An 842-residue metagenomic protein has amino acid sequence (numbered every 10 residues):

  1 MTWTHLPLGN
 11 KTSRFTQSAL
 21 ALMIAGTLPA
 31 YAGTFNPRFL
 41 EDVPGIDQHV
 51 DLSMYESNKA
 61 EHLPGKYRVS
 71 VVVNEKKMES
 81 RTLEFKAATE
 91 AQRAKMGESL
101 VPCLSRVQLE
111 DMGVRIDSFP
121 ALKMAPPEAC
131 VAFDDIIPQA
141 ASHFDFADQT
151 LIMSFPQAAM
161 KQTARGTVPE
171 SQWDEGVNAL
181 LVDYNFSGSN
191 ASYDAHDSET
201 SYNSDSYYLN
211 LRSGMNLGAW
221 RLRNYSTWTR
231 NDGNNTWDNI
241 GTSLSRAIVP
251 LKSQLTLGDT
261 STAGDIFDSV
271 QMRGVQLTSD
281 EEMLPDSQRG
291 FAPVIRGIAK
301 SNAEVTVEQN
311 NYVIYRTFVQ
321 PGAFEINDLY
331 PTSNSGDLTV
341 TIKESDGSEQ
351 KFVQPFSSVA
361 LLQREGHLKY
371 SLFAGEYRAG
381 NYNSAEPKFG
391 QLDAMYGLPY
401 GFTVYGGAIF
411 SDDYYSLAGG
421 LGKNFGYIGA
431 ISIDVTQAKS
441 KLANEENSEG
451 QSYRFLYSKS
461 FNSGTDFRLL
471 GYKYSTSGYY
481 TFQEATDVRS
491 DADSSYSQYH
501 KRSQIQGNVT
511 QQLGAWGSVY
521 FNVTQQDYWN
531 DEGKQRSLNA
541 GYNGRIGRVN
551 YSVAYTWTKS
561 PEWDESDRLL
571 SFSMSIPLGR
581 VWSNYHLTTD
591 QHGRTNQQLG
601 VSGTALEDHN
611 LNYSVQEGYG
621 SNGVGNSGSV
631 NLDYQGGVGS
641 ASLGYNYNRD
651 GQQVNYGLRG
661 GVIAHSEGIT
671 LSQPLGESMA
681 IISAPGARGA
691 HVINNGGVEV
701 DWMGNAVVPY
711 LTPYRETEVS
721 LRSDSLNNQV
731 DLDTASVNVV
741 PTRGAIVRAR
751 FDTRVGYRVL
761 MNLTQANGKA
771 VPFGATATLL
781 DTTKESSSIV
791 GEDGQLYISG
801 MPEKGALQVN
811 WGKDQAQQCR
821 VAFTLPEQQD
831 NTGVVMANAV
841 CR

Functional and structural regions predicted by a protein language model:
T2-S13, A19-R289, Q591-I663: Post-signal-peptide, soluble extracytosolic/periplasmic N-terminal scaffold domains of envelope/secretory systems
L63-A88, G686-G696, N767-T782: Short, ordered, surface-exposed loop/turn motifs in non-cytosolic proteins
V71, G297, A680-A684, Y757-Q765: A short, amphipathic beta-strand motif
T82-L83, E90, G697-N705, T783-Q795: Short, acidic Ser/Thr/Gly-rich low-complexity loop/linker segments typical of extracellular and cell-surface proteins
K95-L104, L329-S335, N705-D731, E792-Q815: Short Pro-Gly-centered beta-turn/loop motif in secreted/extracellular proteins
L104, Q172-D232, L368-K439, G603-L611 (+2 more regions): Conserved, compact domain cores that house catalytic/ligand-binding motifs in diverse enzymes and effector modules
A159, G188-S192, A219, W228-D232 (+17 more regions): Transmembrane beta-strands of outer-membrane beta-barrel pores
W173, D205-G218, D238-L251, E386-Y400 (+11 more regions): Feature captures outer-membrane beta-barrel proteins of Gram-negative bacteria and organelles
